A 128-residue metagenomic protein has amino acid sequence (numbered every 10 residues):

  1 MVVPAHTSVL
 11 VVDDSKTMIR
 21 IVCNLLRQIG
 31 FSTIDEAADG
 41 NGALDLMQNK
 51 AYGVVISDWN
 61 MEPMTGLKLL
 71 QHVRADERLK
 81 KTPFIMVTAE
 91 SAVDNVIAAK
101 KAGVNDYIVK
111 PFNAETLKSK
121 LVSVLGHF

Functional and structural regions predicted by a protein language model:
K16-D35: Two-component/phosphorelay signaling modules centered on CheY-like receiver
C23, K68, S91-D106: Alpha4 helix (beta4-alpha4-beta5 surface) of REC/receiver domains from two-component response regulators
E36-D45, G66: Helix N-cap/capping motif at the beta->alpha junctions
D45, L67-K80: Short amphipathic alpha-helix used as the core "switch/output" element in two-component signaling
A51-I56: Active-site beta3 strand of CheY-like receiver
M61: Receiver (REC) domain active-site loop signature in two-component systems and cognate sites in sensor histidine kinases
F112-L121: C-terminal output helix
